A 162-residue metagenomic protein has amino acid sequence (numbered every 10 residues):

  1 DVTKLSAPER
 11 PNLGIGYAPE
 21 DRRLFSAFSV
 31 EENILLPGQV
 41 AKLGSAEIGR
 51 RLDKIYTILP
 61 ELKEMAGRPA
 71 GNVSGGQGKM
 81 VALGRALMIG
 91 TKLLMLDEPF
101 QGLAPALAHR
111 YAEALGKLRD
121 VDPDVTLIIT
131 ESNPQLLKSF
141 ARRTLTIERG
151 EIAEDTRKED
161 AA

Functional and structural regions predicted by a protein language model:
D1-N12: ABC ATPase NBD Q-loop/coupling interface
A27-L36, A66: Short coil-to-helix segment of the ABC ATPase nucleotide-binding domain corresponding to the Q-loop/switch region
P69-V73: Conserved ABC ATPase signature
L83: Hydrophobic anchor residue at the start of the ABC signature
A86-L87: ABC ATPase C-loop
E98-P99: Walker B catalytic motif
H109-P123: Helical segment within the ABC ATPase nucleotide-binding domain
I129-S132: H-loop/switch region of ABC-family ATPase nucleotide-binding domains
